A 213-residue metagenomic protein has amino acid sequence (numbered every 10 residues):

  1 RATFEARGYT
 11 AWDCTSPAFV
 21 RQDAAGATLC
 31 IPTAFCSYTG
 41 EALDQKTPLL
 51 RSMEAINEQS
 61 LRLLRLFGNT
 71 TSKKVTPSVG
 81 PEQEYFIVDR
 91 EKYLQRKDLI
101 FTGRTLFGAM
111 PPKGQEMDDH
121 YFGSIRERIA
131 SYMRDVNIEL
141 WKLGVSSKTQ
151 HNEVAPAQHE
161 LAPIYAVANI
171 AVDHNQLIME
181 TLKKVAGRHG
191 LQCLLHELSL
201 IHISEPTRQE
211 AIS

Functional and structural regions predicted by a protein language model:
R1-R134: ATP/Mg2+-dependent ligation/transfer catalytic cores
P32-A34, V88, L143, K148-Q150 (+3 more regions): Generic beta-strand/beta-sheet core signal
Q59-T70, Y132-S146, I178-H189: Generic, well-ordered alpha-helical scaffold segments in large soluble proteins
N69-V79, S147-H151, Q192, H196: Flexible, glycine/charged-enriched surface loops at secondary-structure junctions
P81, Y132, V136, L161-P163 (+2 more regions): Extended, hydrophobic alpha-helical segments in both membrane/secreted and soluble proteins
Q83, E153-L161: Short, conserved phosphate-binding/catalytic loop or strand-edge motifs used in phosphoryl-/nucleotidyl-transfer
G123, V167-V172: The substrate-binding groove and active-site-proximal loops of carbohydrate-active enzymes, especially glycoside
I201-I212: Single conserved hydrophobic/aromatic residue that forms the stacking wall/gate of nucleotide- or nucleobase-binding
